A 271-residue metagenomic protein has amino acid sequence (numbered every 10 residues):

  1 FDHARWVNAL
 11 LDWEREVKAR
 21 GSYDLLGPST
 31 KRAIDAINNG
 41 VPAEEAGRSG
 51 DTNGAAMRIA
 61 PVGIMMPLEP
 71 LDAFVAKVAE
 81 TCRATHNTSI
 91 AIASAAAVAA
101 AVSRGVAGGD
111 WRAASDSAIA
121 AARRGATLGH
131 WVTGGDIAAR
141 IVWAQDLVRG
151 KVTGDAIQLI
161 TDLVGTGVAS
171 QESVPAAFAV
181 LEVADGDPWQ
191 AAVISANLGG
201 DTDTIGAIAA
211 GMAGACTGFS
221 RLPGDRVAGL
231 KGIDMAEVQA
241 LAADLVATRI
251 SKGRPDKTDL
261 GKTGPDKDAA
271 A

Functional and structural regions predicted by a protein language model:
F1-A271: Structured, active/binding-site neighborhoods that engage oxygen-rich ligands
